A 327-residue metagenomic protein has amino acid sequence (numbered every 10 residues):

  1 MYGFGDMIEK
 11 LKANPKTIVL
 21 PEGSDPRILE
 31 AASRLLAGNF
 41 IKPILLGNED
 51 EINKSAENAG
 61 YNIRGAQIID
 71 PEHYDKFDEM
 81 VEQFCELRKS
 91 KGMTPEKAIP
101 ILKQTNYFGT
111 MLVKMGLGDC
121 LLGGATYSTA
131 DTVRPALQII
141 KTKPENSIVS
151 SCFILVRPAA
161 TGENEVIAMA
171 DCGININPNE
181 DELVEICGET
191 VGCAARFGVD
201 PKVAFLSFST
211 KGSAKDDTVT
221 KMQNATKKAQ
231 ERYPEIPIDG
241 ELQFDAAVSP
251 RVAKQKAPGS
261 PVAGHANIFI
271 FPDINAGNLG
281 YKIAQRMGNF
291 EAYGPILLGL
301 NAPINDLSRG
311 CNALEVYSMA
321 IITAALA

Functional and structural regions predicted by a protein language model:
M1-A263, I268-A327: Anion-binding alpha/beta catalytic cores of soluble intermediary-metabolism enzymes, centered on
